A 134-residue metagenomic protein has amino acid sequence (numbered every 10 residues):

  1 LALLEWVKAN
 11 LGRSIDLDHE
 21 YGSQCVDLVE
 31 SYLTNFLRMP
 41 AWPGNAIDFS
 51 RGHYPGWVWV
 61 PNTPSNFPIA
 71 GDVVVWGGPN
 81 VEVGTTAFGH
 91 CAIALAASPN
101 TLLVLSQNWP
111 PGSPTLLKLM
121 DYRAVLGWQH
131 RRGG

Functional and structural regions predicted by a protein language model:
L1-C91, A96-S98, L105: Secreted/periplasmic proteins that engage bacterial cell-wall peptidoglycan
L1-H19, T101, P111-G134: Intrinsically disordered, low-complexity, Pro/Ser/Thr/Asn/Gly/Ala-rich spacer/linker segments adjacent to signal
Q107-W109: Short loop/turn segments immediately following the C-termini of beta-strands
